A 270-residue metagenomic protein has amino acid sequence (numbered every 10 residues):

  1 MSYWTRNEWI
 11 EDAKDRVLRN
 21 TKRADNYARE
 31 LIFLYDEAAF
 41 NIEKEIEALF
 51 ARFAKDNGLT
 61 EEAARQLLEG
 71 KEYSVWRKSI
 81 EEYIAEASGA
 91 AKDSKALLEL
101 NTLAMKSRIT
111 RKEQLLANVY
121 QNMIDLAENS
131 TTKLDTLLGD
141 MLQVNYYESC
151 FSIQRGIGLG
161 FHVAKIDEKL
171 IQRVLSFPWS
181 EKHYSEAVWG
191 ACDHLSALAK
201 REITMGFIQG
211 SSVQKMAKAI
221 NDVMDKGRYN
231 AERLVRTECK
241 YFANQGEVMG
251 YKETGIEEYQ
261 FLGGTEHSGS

Functional and structural regions predicted by a protein language model:
M1-A217: N-terminal leader/targeting and assembly helices and adjacent pre-domain segments
F207, D222, K252: Short polybasic/polar patches that bind polyanions
K215-R228: Long, K/E/R/D-enriched contiguous segments that form extended
D225-S270: Acidic, glycine-rich two-metal-ion catalytic cores of nucleic acid-processing enzymes
